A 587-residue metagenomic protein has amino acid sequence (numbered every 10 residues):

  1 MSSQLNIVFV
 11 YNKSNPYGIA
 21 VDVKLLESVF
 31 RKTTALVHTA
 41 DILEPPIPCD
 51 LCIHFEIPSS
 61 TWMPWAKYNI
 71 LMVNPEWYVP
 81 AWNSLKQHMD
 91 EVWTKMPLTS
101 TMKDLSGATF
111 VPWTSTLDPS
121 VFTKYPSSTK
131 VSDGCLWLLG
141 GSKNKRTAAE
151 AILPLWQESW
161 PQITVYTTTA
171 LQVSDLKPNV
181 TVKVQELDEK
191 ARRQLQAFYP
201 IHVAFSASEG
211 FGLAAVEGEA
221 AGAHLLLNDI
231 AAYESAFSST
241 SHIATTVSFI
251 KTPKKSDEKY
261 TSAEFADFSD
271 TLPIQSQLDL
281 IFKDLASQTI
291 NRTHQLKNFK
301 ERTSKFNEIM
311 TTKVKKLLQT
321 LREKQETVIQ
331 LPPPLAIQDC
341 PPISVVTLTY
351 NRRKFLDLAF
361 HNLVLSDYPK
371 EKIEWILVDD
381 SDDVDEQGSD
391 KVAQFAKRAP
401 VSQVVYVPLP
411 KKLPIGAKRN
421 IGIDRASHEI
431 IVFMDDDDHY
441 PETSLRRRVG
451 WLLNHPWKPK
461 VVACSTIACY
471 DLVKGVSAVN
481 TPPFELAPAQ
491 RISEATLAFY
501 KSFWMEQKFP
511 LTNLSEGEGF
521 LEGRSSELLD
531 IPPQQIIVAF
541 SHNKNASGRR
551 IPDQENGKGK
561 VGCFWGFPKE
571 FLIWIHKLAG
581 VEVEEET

Functional and structural regions predicted by a protein language model:
M1-E56: N-terminal pre-catalytic "stem/leader" segment of glycosyltransferase-like enzymes
G18-V21, P119, K124-P178, V182-E189 (+1 more regions): Conserved catalytic-core segment of nucleotide-activated headgroup transferases in glycan assembly
A207: Aromatic "clamp/platform" in nucleotide-sugar-dependent glycosyltransferases that forms part of the donor/acceptor
T261-L321, Q325: A charged, aromatic-enriched C-terminal amphipathic alpha-helix characteristic of glycosyltransferases across folds
H361-K372: Short, acidic, metal-binding catalytic loop of nucleotide-sugar glycosyltransferases
N362, L377-V392: A conserved acidic beta->alpha catalytic loop
L409-A426: Glycine-rich, basic loop-to-helix element that forms the pyrophosphate-binding segment of sugar-nucleotide handling
I431: Short aromatic/hydrophobic "clamp" motif used to bind/position activated sugar donors
